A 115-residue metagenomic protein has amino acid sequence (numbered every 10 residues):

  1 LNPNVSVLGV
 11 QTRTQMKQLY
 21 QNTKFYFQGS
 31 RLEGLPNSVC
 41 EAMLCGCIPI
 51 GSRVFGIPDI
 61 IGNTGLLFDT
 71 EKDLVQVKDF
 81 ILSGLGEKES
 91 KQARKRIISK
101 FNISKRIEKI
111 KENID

Functional and structural regions predicted by a protein language model:
L1-V10: Nucleotide-activated donor-binding/catalytic signature segment of Leloir-type glycosyltransferases, i.e., the conserved
V10-T14, E71: Structural motif corresponding to alpha-helix initiation and N-cap regions
K17, P36, C40-L44, F55-D59: Short alpha-helical segment that forms part of, or immediately flanks, the ligand-binding pocket in carbohydrate-active
Q18-T23, Q28: Short alpha-helical donor nucleotide-sugar binding micro-motif in glycosyltransferases
R31: Aromatic "clamp/platform" in nucleotide-sugar-dependent glycosyltransferases that forms part of the donor/acceptor
I48-G51: Short hydrophobic beta-strand element within catalytic cores of glycosyltransferases and related nucleotide-activated
P58-F80: Change "using UDP/GDP/dTDP sugars" to "using nucleotide sugars
K72, L85-D115: A charged, aromatic-enriched C-terminal amphipathic alpha-helix characteristic of glycosyltransferases across folds
